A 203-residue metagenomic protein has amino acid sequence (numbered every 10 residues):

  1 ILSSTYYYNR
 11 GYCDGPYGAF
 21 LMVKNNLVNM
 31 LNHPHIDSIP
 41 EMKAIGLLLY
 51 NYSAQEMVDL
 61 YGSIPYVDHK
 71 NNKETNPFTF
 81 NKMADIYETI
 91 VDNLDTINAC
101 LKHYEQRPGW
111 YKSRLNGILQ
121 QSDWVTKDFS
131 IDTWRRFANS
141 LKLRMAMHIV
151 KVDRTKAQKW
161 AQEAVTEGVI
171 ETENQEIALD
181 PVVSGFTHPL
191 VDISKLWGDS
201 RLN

Functional and structural regions predicted by a protein language model:
L2-N203: Structured, solvent-exposed acidic/aromatic patches
